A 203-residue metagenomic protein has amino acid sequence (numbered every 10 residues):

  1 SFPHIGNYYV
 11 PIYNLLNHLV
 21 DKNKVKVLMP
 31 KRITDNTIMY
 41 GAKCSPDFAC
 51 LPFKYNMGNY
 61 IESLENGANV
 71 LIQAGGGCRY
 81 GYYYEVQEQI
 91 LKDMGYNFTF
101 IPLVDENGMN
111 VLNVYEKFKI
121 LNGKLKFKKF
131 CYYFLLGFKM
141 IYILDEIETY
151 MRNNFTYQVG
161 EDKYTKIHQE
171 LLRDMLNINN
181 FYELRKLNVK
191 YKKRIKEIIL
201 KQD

Functional and structural regions predicted by a protein language model:
S1-D203: An N-terminal assembly and electron-transfer interface module characteristic of large anaerobic redox and radical
